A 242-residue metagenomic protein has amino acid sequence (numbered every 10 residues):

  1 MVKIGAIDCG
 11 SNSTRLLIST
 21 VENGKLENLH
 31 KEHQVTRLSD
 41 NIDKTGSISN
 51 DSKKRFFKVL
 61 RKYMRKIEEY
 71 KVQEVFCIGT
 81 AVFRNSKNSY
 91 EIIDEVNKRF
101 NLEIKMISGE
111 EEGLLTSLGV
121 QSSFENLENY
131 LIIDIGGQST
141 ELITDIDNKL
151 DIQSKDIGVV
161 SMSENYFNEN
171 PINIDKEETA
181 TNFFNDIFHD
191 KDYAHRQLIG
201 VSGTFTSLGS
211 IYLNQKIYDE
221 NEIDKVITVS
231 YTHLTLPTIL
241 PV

Functional and structural regions predicted by a protein language model:
V2-L26, L127-D151, G203: Gly/Thr-rich phosphate-binding beta-strand-loop-beta motif of the actin/hexokinase/Hsp70
T14-N50, I146-N173: Short glycine-rich, Thr/Ser-proximal phosphate-binding strand/loop in the N-terminal lobe of ATP-dependent enzymes
K66-D94, Q197-E220: Short beta-strand-loop/turn "lid" adjacent to the catalytic site in phosphate-handling enzymes
E103-M106: A glycine-rich helix N-cap at a beta->alpha junction
S108-L131: Conserved phosphate-binding catalytic cores of ATP/NTP-utilizing and phosphoryl-transfer enzymes
Y166-G200: ATP/pyrophosphate-binding catalytic subdomain of soluble kinases
Q215-Y231: Gly/Ser/Thr-rich active-site loops/lids in small-molecule metabolic enzymes that frequently grip phosphoryl groups
T232-T238: Conserved small/polar residues in nucleotide/adenosyl-binding loops
